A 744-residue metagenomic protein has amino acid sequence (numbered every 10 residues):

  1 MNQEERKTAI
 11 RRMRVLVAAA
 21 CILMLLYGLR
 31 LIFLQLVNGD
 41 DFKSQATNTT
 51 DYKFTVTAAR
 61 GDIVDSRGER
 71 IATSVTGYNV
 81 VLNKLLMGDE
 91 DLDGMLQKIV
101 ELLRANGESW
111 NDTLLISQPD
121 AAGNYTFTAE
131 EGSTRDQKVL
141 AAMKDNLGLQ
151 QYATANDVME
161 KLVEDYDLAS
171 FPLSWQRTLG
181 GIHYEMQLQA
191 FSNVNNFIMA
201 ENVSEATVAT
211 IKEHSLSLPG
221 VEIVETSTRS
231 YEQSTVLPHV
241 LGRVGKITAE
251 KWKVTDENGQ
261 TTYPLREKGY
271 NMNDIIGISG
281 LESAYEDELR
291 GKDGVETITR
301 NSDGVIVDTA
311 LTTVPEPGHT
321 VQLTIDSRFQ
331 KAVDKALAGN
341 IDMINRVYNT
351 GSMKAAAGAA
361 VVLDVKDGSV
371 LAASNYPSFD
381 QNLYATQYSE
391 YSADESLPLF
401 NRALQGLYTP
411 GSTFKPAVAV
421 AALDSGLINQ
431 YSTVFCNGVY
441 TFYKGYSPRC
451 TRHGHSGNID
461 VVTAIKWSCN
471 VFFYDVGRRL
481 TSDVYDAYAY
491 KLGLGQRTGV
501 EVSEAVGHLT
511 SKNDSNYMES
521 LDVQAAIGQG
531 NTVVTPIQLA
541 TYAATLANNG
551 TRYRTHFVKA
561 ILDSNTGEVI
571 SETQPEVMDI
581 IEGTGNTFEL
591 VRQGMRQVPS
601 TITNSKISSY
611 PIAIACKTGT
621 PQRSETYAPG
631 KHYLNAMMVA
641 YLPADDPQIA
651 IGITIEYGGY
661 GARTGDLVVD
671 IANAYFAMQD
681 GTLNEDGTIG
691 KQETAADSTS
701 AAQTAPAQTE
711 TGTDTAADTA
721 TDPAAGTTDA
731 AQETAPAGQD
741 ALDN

Functional and structural regions predicted by a protein language model:
M1-V314, T350-A359, E710, D714 (+2 more regions): Membrane-proximal periplasmic segments of bacterial cell-envelope enzymes, especially penicillin-binding proteins
A72-T73, Y78, T299-E316, I325 (+5 more regions): Beta-lactam-recognizing serine transpeptidase/beta-lactamase-like catalytic domain environment
M87, D91, I325, G583 (+2 more regions): Short alpha-helix boundary/capping segments
D93-E101, A209, E213, P238-G242 (+18 more regions): Solvent-exposed, polar/charged alpha-helical surfaces in well-ordered, non-transmembrane soluble domains, broadly
E286, R290-D293, N301-G304, D334-D342 (+3 more regions): Amphipathic, well-packed alpha-helical segments that form the structural scaffold of globular domains
A336-Y348, G426, P599: Structural motif corresponding to the C-terminal cap of alpha-helices
G681-N744: Intrinsically disordered, low-complexity repeat and linker tracts
